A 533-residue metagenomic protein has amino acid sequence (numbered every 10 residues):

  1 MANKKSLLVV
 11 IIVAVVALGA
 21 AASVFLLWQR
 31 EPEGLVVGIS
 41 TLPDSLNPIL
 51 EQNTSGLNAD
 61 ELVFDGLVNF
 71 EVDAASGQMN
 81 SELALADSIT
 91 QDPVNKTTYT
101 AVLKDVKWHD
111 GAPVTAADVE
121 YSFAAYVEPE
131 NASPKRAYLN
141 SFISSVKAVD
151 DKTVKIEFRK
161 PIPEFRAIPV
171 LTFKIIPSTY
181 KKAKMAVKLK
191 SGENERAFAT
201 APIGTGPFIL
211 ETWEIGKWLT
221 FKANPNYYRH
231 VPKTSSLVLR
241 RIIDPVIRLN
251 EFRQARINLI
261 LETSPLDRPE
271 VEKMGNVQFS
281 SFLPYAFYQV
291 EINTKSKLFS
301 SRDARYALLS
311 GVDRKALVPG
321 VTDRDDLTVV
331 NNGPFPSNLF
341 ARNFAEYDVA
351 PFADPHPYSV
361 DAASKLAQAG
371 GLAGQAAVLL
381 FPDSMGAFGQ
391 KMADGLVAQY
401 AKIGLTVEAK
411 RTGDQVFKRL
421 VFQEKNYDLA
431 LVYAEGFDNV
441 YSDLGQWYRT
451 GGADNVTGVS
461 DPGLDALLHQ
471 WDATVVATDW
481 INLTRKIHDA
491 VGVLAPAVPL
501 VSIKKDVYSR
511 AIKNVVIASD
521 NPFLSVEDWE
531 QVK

Functional and structural regions predicted by a protein language model:
I39-V94, A124, I203-G204: N-terminal lobe/hinge region of extracytoplasmic solute-binding protein
E71-S76, T172-V231, S236, V246: Gly/Pro-rich hinge or "lid" segments in bacterial periplasmic/extracellular proteins
A137-A186: Surface-exposed binding/hinge segments that line and control ligand-binding clefts or catalytic entry sites
R196, N224-E270: Ligand-site clamp/hinge motif
I215, S364-G436, G451, K505: Ligand/substrate-recognition segments at binding pockets and active sites
K295, F299-A341, F388, M392 (+1 more regions): Periplasmic-binding protein-like
T328-A369, S384-G389: Structural transition elements
V507-K533: Long beta-strand-rich cores associated with HINT superfamily self-processing modules
